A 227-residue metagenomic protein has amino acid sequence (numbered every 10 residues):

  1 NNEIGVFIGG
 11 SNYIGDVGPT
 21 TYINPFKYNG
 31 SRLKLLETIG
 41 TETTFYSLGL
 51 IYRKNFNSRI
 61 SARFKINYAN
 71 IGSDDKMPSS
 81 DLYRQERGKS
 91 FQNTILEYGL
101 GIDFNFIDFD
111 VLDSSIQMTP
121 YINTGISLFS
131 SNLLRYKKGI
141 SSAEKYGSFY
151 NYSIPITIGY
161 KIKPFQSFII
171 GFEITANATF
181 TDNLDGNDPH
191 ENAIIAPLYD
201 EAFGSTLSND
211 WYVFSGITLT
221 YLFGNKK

Functional and structural regions predicted by a protein language model:
N1-R53, Y212-G216, T220-K226: Short glycine/proline- and aromatic-enriched beta-strand/turn motifs that initiate or cap beta-hairpins
V6, G10, L50-K54, L100-F106 (+4 more regions): Residues on the lipid-exposed face of transmembrane beta-strands in outer-membrane beta-barrel proteins
I14, R59-A62, D110, Q166-I170 (+1 more regions): Repeated loop/turn-to-beta-strand initiation elements of outer-membrane beta-barrel proteins
T21-K27, P78-E86, K138-K145, N187-A196: Flexible, surface-exposed loop regions and adjacent strand-edge segments of Gram-negative outer-membrane beta-barrel
Y28-T38, Y83-F91, I140-Y146, A202-S205: Extracellular loop and loop/strand-boundary signature of outer-membrane beta-barrel proteins
E42-Y46, T94-Y98, I116-M118, Y146-I154 (+1 more regions): Residues that define the transmembrane beta-barrel architecture of outer-membrane proteins
K54, S58-K137, Y221-F223: Gram-negative (and chloroplast) outer-membrane scaffold detector with strong preference for beta-barrel transmembrane
K163-K227: Predominantly the C-terminal beta-signal and adjacent terminal strand-loop region of outer-membrane beta-barrel
